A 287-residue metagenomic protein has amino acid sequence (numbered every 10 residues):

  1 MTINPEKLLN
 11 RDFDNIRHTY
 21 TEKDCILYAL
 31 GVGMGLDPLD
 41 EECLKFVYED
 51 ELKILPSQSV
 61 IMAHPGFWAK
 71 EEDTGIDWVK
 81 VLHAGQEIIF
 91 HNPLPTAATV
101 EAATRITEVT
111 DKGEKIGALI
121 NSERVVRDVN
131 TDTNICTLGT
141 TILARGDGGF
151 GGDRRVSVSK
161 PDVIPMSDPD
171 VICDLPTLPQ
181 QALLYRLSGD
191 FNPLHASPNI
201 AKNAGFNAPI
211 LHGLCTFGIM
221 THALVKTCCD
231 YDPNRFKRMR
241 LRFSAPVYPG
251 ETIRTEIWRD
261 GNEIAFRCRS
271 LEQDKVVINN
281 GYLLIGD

Functional and structural regions predicted by a protein language model:
M1-D14, V81-I172, V247-P249, R254-D287: HotDog/MaoC-like acyl-thioester-processing domains
M1-T99, C228: Hydrophobic, proline/glycine-rich low-complexity stretches
T2-V47, V156-T216, A223-K226: A contiguous, surface-exposed recognition patch within enzymatic or periplasmic domains that forms
K7, D12, T19, C43-V47 (+14 more regions): Residue-level preference for alpha-helix termini and adjacent loops
T21, I61-W68, I142-G148, T177-L187: Phosphate-binding glycine-rich loops and adjacent basic patches that engage nucleotide phosphates, nucleic-acid
L39, V129-T133, C229-D230: Intrinsically disordered, low-complexity coil segments
H195, N199-V277: Catalytic-pocket segment enriched in acidic/His residues
